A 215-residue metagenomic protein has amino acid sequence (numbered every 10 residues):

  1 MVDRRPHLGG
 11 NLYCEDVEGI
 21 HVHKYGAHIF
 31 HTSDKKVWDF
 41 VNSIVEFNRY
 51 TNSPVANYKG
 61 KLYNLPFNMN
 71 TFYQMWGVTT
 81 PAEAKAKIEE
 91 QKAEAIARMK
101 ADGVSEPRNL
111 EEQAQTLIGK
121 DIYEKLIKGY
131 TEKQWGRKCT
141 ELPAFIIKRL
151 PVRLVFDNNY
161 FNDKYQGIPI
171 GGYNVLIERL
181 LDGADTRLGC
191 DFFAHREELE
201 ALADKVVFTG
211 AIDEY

Functional and structural regions predicted by a protein language model:
M1-E18: Glycine-rich FAD pyrophosphate-binding loop
V2-R4, T32-S33, G171, L188-C190 (+1 more regions): Short His-Asn-centered micro-motif
G9, I20-Y25, G189-Y215: Central helical "cap/lid" subdomain
Y13-H23, F30-A86, L150-V155: A conserved beta-strand/loop capping segment in the N-terminal third of enzymes that catalyze redox or closely related
K24-H28, Q166-G167: A short acidic, glycine-rich active-site loop that binds or catalyzes chemistry on phosphate/adenosine moieties
V37-V41, L176-L180, T209: PAPS/PAP-binding and catalytic site of the sulfotransferase fold
A56-K61, N70-K205: Active-site/ligand-binding neighborhood in enzyme catalytic cores
